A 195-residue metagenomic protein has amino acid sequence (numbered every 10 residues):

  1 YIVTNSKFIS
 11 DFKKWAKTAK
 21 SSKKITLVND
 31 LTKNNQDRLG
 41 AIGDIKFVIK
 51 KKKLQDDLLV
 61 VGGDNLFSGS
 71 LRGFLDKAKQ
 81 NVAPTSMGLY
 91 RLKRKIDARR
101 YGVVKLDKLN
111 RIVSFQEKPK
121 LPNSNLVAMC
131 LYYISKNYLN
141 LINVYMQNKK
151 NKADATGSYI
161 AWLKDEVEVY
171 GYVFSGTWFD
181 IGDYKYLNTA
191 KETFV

Functional and structural regions predicted by a protein language model:
Y1-V60, L66, G73, D183: Conserved N-terminal catalytic core of the sugar/cofactor nucleotidyltransferase
I2, V60, M87-G88, G171: Structural beta-sheet core signal
N5, G63, Y90-R91, F174: Cofactor-binding loop segments of dinucleotide-utilizing enzymes, especially the Rossmann-like FAD- and NAD(P)+-binding
T32-D37, K95, L121, W178-D180: A short acidic, often aromatic-flanked loop/helix-cap motif at beta-alpha or helix-coil junctions that lines enzyme
Q55, V82-T85, V167: Short, high-confidence coil segments that cap the C-terminus of an alpha-helix and link into the following beta-strand
L66, L75-K79, R111-V195: Catalytic-core segments of class I nucleotidyltransferases/pyrophosphorylases that form NMP-activated intermediates
G69-A98: Conserved donor-nucleotide/metal-binding helix-loop-beta segment in metal-dependent transferases, i.e., the alpha-helix
K105-R111: Short acidic-glycine loop/turn motifs at beta-strand connectors
